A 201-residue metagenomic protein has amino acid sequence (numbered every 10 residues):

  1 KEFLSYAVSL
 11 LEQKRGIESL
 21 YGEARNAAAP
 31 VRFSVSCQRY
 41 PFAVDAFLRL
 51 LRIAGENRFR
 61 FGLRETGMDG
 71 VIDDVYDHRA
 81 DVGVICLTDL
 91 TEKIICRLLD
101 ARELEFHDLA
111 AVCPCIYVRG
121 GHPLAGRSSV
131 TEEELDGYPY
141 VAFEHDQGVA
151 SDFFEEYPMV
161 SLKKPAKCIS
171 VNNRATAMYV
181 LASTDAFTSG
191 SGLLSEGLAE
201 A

Functional and structural regions predicted by a protein language model:
K1-Q13, L20, A24: Basic, amphipathic "hinge/linker" alpha-helix immediately C-terminal to the N-terminal HTH DNA-binding motif
E18, G22-F33, E133-G137: Immediate post-signal peptide segment of exported/extracytoplasmic ligand-binding proteins
P30-I94: Central regulatory/effector-binding core of bacterial HTH transcription factors
A43-A46, E92, L124, E132 (+1 more regions): Secondary-structure junction motif
G67-M68, V84-T91, R119-G120, N173 (+2 more regions): Beta->alpha turn/N-cap motifs
I72, Y76, F106, E132 (+1 more regions): Short hydrophobic/charged patches on amphipathic alpha-helices used for structural packing and interfaces
Y76-R79, H145-E200: Hydrophobic hinge/microswitch elements
L98-Y140: Flexible hinge/capping segments at coil-to-helix
